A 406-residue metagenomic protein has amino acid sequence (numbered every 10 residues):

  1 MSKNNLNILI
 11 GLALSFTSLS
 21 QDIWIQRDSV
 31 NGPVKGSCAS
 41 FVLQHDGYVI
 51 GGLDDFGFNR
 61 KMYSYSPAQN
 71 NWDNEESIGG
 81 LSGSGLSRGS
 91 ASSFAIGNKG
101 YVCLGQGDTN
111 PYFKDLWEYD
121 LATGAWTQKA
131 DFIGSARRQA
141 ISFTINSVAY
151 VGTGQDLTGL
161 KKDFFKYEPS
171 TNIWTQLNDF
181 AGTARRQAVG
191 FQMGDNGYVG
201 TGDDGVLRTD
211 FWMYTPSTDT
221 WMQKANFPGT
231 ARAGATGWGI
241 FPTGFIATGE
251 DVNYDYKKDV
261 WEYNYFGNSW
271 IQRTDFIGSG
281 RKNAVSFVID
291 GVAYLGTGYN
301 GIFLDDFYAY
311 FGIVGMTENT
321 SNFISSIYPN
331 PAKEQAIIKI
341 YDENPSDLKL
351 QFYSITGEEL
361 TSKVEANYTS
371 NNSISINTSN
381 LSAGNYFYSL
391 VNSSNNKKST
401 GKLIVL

Functional and structural regions predicted by a protein language model:
M1-I23, M316-T320, E358, I376 (+3 more regions): Bacterial Sec-dependent N-terminal signal peptides
N4-I8, A130, S147, I173 (+7 more regions): N-terminal cationic leader/targeting segments used for protein routing and processing
N5, S18-L19, L43, Q69 (+5 more regions): Intrinsically disordered, low-complexity serine/threonine-rich segments
L9, A130, A136, F323-S325: Hydrophobic residues within membrane-embedded alpha helices
S20-V314: Kelch-like beta-propeller repeat domains
T320-Y328, A332-L406: C-terminal outer-membrane/trafficking sorting elements
